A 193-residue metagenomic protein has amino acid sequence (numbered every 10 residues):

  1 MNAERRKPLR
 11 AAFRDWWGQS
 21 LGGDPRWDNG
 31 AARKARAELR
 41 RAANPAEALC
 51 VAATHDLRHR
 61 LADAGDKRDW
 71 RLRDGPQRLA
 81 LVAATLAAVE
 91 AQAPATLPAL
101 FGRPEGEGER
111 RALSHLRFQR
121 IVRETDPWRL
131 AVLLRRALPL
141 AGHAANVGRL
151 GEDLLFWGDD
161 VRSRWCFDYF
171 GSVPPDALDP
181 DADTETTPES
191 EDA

Functional and structural regions predicted by a protein language model:
N2-A193: Basic, alpha-helical nucleic-acid-binding regions used in initiation and control of genome expression
